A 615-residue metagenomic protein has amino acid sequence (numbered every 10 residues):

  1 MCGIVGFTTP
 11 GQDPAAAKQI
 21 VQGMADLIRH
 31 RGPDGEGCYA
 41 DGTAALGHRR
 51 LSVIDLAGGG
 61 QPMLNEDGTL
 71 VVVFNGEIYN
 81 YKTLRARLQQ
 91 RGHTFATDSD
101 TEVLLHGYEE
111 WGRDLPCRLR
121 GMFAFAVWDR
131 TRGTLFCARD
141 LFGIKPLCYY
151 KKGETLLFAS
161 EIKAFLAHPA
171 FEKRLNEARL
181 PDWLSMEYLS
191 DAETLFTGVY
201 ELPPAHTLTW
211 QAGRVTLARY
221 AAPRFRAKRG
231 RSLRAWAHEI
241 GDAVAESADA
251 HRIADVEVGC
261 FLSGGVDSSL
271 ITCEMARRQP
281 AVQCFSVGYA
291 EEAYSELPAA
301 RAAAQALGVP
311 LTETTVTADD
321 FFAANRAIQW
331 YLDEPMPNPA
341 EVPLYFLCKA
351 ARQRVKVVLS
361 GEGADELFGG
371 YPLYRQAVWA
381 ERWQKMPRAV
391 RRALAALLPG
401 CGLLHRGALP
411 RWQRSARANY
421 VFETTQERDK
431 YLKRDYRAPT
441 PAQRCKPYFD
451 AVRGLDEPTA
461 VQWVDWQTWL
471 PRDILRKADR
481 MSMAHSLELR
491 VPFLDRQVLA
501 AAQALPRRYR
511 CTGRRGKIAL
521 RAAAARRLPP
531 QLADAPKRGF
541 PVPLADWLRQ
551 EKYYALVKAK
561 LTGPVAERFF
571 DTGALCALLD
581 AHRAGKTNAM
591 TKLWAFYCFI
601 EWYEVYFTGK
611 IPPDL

Functional and structural regions predicted by a protein language model:
M1, A167, T197-P204, R214 (+4 more regions): Adenosyl-5′-phosphate
M1-L332, L344, C348, R526 (+1 more regions): Cysteine-centered catalytic environments shared across enzyme families
T134-F136, K145-P146, L166, E366-G370 (+2 more regions): Short catalytic/ligand-binding loop motif for oxyanion handling, primarily in non-cytosolic enzymes, centered on
L141, F346-L404, W469, I474 (+1 more regions): Active-site adenylate/phosphate-handling loop in enzymes that bind or generate adenylated species
L297-P298, A324-R326, G369-Y374, W547: Short aromatic-enriched loop/helix-cap "lid" or pocket-rim segments at secondary-structure transitions that line
Q329-W330, P372-W379, P612-D614: Short secondary-structure boundary/capping segments
E334-N338: Acceptor-substrate binding/catalytic loop of class I
